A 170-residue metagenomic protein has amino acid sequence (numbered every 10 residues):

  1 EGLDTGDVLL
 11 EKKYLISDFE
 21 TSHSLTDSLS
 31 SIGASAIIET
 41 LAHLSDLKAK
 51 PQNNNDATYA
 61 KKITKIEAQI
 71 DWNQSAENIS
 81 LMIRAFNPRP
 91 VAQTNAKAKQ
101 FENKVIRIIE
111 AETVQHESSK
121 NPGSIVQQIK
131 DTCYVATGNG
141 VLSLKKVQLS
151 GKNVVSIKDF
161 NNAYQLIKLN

Functional and structural regions predicted by a protein language model:
E1-A60, T64-I66: Donor/substrate-binding cores of folate-linked one-carbon enzymes
N54-N170: Internal anion-binding site segments
